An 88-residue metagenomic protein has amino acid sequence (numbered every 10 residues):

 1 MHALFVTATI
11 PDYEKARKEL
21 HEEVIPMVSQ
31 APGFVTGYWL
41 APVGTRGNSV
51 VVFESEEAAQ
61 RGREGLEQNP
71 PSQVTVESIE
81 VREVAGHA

Functional and structural regions predicted by a protein language model:
M1-G47, E54-G65, T75-A88: Short S/T/G/P-rich N-terminal loop/turn motif that feeds into the first structured element of a domain
